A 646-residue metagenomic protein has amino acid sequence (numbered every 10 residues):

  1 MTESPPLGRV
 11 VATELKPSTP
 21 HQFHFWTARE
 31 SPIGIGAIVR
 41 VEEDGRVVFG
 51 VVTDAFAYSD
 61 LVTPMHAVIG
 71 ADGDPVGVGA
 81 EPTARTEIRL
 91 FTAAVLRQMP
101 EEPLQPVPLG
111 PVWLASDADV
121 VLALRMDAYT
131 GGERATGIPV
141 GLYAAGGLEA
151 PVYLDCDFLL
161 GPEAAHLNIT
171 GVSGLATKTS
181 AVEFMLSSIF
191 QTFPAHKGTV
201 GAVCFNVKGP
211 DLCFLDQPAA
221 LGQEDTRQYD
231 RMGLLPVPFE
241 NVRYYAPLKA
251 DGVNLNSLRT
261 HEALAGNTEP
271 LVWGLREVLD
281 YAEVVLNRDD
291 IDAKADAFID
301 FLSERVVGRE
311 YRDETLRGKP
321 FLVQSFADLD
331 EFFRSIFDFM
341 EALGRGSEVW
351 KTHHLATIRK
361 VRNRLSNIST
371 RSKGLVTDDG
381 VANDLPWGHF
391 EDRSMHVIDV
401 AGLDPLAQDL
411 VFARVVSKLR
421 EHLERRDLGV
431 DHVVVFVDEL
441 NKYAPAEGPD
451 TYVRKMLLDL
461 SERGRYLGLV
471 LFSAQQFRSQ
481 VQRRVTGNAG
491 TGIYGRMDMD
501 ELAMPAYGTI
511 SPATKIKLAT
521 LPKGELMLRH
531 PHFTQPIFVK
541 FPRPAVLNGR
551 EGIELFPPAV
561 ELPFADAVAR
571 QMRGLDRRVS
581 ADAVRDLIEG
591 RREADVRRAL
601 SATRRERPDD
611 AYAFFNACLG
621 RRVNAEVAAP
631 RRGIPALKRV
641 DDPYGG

Functional and structural regions predicted by a protein language model:
M1-G131: Long, basic/Gly/Ser/Thr-rich N-terminal segments that mediate initial subcellular attachment or targeting
V68-I69, D216-Y229, R259-E262, D450-V453 (+3 more regions): Short secondary-structure boundary/capping segments
L104-H166: P-loop NTP-binding catalytic core
Y143-R243, R483, L528, V560: Glycine-rich phosphate-binding loop of nucleotide-binding enzymes
F193-V200, C204-F205, G209-L215, P236-D459 (+2 more regions): P-loop NTPase motor domains
Y452-R454, L458-A545: Conserved ATP-driven motor cores of ASCE-family P-loop NTPases powering translocation/secretion/packaging/pilus
K523-R578, D582, Y644: Conserved P-loop NTPase motor module
V568, M572-G646: Append "and, occasionally, other polyanion-binding protein interfaces
